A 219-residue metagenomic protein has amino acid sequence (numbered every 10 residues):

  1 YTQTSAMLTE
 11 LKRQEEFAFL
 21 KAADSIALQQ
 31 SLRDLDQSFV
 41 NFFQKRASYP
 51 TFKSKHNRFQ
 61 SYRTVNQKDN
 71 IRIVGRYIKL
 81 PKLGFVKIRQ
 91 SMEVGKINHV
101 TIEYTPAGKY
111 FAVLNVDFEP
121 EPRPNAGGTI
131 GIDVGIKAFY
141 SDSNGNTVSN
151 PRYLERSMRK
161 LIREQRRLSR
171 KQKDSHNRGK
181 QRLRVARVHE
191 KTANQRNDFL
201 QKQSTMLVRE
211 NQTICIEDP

Functional and structural regions predicted by a protein language model:
Y1-P219: Nucleic-acid substrate recognition interfaces
